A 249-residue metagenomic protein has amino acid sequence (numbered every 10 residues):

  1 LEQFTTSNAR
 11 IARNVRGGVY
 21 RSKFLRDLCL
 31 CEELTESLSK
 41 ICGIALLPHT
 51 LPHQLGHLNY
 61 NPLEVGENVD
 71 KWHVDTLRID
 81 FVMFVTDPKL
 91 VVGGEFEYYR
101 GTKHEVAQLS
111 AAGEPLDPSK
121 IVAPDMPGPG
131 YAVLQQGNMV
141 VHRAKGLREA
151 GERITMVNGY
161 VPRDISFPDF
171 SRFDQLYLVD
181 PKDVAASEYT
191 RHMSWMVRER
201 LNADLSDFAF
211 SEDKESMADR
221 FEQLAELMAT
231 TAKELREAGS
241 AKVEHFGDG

Functional and structural regions predicted by a protein language model:
L1-Q54, G249: Signature of the catalytic double-stranded beta-helix
S22-R26, L30, V69, P118 (+1 more regions): Conserved aromatic-histidine-acidic binding/catalytic patches
P48-N59, F96-Y98: Short, surface-exposed recognition loops or helix-turn segments adjacent to catalytic cores
L58-H73, G137: Conserved short histidine dyad/triad with adjacent acidic residue
L63, V74-L90, G101, G159-P162: Short, conserved beta-strand element in jelly-roll/cupin
G66-I79, K120-V122, P127: A short beta-loop-beta micro-motif enriched in histidine and acidic residues
G94-N202: Catalytic core of Fe(II)/2-oxoglutarate
D169-G249: Intrinsically disordered terminal extensions flanking catalytic oxygenase cores
